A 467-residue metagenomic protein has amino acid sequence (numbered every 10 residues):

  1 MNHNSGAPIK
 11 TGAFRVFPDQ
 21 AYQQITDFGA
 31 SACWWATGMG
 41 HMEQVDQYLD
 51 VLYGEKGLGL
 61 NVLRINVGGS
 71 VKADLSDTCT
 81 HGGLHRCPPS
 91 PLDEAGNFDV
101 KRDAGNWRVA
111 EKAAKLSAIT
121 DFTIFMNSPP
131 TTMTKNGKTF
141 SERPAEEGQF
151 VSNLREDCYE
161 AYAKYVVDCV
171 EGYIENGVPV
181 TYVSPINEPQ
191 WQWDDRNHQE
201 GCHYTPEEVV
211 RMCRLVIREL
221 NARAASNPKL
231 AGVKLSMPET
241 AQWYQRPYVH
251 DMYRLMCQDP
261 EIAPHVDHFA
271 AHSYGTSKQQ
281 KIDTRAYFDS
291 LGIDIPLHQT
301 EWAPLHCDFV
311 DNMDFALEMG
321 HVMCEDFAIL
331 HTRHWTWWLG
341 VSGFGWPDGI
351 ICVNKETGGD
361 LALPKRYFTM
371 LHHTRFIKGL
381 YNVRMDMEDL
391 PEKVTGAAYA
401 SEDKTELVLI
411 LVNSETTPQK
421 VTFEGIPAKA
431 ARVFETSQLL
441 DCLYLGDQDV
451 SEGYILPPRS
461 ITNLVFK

Functional and structural regions predicted by a protein language model:
P8-T181, E200-T205, V210, R214 (+1 more regions): N-terminal catalytic cores of secreted or lumenal carbohydrate-active enzymes
I9-Q20, Q47-L49, W107-R108, R214-L215 (+4 more regions): Alpha-helical scaffolding within the catalytic cores of extracellular/periplasmic polymer-degrading hydrolases
Q24-A32, L60-V67, V71, D121-F125 (+6 more regions): Structural recognition of the beta-strand scaffold that forms the well-ordered cores of secreted hydrolase catalytic
A161-P179, P189-A303: Active-site neighborhood of glycoside hydrolase catalytic domains
P296-R375, Y381-L390: Aromatic/acidic polysaccharide-binding cleft in carbohydrate-active enzymes
D389-P427, R459: Carbohydrate-binding surface patches
G425-C442: Solvent-exposed beta-hairpin/edge-strand motifs
G446-K467: C-terminal beta-strand-rich structural cap/linker in extracellular carbohydrate-active enzymes
